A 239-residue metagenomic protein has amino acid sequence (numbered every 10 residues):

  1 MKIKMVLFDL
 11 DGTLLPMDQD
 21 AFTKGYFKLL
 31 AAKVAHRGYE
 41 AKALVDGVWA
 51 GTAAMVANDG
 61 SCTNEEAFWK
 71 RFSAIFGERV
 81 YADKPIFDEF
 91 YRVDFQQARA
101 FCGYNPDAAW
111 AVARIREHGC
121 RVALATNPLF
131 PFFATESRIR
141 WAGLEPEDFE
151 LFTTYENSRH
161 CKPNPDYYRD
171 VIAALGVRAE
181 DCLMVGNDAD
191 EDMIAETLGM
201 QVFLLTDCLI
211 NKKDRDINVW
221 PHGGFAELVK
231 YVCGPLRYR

Functional and structural regions predicted by a protein language model:
M1-G47: Active-site neighborhood of HAD-like aspartate-dependent phosphohydrolases
M1-V6, A109, A113, L129-F130 (+1 more regions): Asp-based, Mg2+/Mn2+-dependent phosphohydrolase catalytic module
D18-A21, D59, I217: Short, solvent-exposed loop/turn segments at secondary-structure boundaries
T23-A31, V48-T52, W69, F90-F95 (+1 more regions): Hydrophobic alpha-helical core bundles mediating ligand binding, dimerization, or RNAP-core interactions
D46-R92: A metal-dependent, Asp-based hydrolase signature
T52-E66, F95-G103, N157-Y167, I194-Q201: Short amphipathic alpha-helical segments at helix boundaries and their inter-helical linkers
T63-E66, D83-P85, R92-A123: Short, acidic loop-to-helix structural element flanking the phosphoryl-transfer center in phosphate-processing enzymes
A125-N127: A cross-family glycoside hydrolase active-site/sugar-binding cleft signature
